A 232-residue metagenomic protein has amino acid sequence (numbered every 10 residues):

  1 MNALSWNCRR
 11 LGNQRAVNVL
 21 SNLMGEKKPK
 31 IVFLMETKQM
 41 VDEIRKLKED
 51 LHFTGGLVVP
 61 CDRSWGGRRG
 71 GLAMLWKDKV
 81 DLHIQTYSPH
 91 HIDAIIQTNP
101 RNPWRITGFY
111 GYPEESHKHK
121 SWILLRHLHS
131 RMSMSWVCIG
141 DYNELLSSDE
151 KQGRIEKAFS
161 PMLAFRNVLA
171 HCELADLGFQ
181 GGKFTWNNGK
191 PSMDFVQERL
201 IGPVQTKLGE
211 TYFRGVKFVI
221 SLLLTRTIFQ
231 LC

Functional and structural regions predicted by a protein language model:
M1-C232: A shared catalytic/ligand-binding motif for oxyanion handling
